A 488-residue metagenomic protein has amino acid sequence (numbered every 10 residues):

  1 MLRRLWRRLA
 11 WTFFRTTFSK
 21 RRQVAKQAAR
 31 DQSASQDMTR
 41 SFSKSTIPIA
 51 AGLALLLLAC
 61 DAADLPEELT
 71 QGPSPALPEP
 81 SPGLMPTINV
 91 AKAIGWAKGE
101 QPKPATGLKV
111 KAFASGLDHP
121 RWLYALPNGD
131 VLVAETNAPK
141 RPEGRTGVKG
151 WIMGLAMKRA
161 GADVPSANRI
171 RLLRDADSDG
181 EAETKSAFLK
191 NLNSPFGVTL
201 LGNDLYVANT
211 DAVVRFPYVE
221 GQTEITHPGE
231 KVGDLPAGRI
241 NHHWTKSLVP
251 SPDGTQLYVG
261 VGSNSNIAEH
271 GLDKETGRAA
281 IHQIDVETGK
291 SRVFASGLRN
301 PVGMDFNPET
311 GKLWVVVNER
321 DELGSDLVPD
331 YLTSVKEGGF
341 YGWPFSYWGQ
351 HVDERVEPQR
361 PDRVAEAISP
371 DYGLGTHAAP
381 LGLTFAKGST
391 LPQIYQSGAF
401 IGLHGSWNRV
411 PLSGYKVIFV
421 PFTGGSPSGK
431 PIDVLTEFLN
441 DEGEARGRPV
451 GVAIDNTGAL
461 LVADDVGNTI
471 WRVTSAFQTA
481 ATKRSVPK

Functional and structural regions predicted by a protein language model:
L57-A59: C-terminal motif of bacterial Sec signal peptides marking the signal peptidase cleavage site
D61-A105, P142-G144, G150-G161, P165-A167 (+7 more regions): Beta-propeller domain segments
A114-G116, A187-L192, G233-I240, V293-G297 (+3 more regions): Surface loop/turn motifs at the tips and blade-to-blade linkers of beta-strand repeat domains
L123, V198, L248, P301-M304 (+2 more regions): Hydrophobic core register within WD40 beta-propeller blades
L126-N128, L200-G202, P250-G254, P308-T310 (+2 more regions): Residue-level detector of Asp-centered blade-edge/turn motifs that repeat once per structural unit in beta-propeller
D130-L132, D204-V207, Q256-G260, K312-V316 (+2 more regions): Conserved beta-propeller blade signature
E183-D204, N209-S251: Asp-box/WD-like beta-propeller blade repeats and closely related beta-sheet repeat scaffolds
A453-R484: Blade-level signature of beta-propeller repeat domains, shared across WD40, Kelch, NHL, RCC1 and BNR/Asp-box propellers
